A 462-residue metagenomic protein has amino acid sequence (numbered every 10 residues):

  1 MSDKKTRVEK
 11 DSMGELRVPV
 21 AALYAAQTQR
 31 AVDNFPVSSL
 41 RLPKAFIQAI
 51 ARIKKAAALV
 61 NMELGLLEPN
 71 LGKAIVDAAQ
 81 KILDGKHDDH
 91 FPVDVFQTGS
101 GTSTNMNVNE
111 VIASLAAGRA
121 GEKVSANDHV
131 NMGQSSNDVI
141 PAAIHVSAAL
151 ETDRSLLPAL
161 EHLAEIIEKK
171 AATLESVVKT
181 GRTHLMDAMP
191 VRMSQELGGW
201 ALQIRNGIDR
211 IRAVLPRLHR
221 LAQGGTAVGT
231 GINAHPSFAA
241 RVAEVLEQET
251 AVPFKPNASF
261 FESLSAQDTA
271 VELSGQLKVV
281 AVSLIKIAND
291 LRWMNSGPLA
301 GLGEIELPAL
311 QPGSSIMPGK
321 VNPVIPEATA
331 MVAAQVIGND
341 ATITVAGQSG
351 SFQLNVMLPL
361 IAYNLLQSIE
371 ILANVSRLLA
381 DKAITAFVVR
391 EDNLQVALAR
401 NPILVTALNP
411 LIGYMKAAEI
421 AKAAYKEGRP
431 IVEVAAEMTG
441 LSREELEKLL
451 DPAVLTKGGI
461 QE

Functional and structural regions predicted by a protein language model:
M1-E462: Conserved, well-structured ligand/cofactor-binding cores
